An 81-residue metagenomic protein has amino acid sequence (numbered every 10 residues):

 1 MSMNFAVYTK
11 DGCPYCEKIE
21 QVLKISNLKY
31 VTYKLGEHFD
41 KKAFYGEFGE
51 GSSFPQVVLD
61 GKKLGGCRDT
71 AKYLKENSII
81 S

Functional and structural regions predicted by a protein language model:
M1-K29: Local sequence-structure signature of Cys/Sec-based thiol-disulfide redox active-site neighborhoods
P14, F39, G65: Short alpha-helical
E17, K42, K72: Alpha-helical elements of the RecA-like P-loop NTPase motor core of helicases
Y30-T32, K63: Conserved beta-strand scaffold positions in the cores of enzyme catalytic domains, especially in NTP/NDP-utilizing
K34-G51: Thioredoxin-like thiol-disulfide oxidoreductase module
F48-V58, C67-R68: Structural micro-motif
L59-S81: Non-catalytic, surface beta->alpha helical segment in thiol-disulfide oxidoreductase systems
